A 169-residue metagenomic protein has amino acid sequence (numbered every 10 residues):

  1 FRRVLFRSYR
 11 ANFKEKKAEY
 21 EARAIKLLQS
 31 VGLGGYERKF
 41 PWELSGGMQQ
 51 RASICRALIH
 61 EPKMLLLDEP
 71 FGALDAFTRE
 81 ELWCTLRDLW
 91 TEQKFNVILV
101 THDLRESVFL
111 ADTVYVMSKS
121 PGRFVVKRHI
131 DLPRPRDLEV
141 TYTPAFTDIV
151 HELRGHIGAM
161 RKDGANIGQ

Functional and structural regions predicted by a protein language model:
R3-A18: ABC-type ATPase nucleotide-binding domains, specifically the catalytic core motifs of the NBD
K16, Q29, E37-F40: Signature (C-motif/LSGGQ) region and adjacent switch/coupling loops of ABC-type ATPase nucleotide-binding domains
E19-V31, H156: ABC nucleotide-binding domain "signature" region
K39-W42, H60: Conserved signature/switch motifs of ABC ATPase nucleotide-binding domains
A52-A57, E61: ABC ATPase nucleotide-binding domain "signature" region
L65-D68: Catalytic Walker B motif of ABC-type/P-loop ATPase nucleotide-binding domains
R79-Q93: Helical segment within the ABC ATPase nucleotide-binding domain
